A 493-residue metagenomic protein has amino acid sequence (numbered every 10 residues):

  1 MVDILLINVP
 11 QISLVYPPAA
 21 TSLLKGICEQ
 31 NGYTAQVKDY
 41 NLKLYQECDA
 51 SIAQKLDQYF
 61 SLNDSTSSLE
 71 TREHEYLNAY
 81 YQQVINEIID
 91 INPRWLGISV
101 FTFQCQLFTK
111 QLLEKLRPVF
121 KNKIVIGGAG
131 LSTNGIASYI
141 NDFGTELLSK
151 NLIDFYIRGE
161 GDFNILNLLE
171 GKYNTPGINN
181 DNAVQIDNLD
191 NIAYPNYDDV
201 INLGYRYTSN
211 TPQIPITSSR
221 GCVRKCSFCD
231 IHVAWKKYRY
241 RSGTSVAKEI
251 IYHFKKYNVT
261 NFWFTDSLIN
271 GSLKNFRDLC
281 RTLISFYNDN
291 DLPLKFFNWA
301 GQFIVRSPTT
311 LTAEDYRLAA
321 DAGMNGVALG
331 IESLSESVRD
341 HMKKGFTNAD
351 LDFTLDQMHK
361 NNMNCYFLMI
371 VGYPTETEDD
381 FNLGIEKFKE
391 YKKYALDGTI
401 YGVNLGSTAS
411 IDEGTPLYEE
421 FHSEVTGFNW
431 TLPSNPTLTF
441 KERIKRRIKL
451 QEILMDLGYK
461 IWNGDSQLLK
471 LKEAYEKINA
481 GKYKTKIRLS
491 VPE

Functional and structural regions predicted by a protein language model:
V2-I251, K256: Acidic, low-complexity intrinsically disordered segments
V2-V9, E29-Q30, T34, I85 (+2 more regions): Radical SAM enzyme core and accessory elements
G32-Y33, L116-N122, I284-L294, K393-D397: Short helix-capping segments at alpha-helix termini
N41-C48, L131-I136, R224, L273-K274 (+4 more regions): Flexible glycine/acidic-rich beta-alpha junction loops that bind and position SAM and/or redox cofactors in anaerobic
I89, L148-S149, F254-K255, A320 (+3 more regions): Non-catalytic positions within long, well-ordered alpha-helices that form the structural scaffold/packing of enzyme
F101, A129-G130, S267-I269, G301-R306 (+3 more regions): Active-site beta-loop-alpha junctions enriched in small/polar residues
Y194-C365: Radical SAM [4Fe-4S] cluster-binding motif and immediate context
D315, T375-K389: Catalytic cores of alpha/beta
